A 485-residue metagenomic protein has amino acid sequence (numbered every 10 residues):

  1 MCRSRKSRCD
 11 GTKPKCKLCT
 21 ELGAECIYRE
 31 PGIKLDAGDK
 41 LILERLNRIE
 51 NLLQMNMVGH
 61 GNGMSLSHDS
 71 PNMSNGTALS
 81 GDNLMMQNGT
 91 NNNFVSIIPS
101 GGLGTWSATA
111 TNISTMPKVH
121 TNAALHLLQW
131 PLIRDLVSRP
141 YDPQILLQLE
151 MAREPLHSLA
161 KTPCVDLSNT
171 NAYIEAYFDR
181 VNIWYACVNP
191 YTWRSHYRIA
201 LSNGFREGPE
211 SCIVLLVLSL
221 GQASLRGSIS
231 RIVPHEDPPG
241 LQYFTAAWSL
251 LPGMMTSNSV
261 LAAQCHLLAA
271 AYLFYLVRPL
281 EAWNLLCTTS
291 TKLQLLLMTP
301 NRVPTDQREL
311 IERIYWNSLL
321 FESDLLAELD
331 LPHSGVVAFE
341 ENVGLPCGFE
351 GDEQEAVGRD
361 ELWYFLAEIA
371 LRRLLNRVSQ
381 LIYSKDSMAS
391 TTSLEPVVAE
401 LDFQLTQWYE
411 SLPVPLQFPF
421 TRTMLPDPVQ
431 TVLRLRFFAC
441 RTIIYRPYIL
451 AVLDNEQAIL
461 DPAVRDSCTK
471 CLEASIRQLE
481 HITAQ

Functional and structural regions predicted by a protein language model:
M1-N182, N203-G204, G208-C212, L218 (+1 more regions): Intrinsic, low-complexity transcriptional activation domains
S4, E50, I113, L132 (+8 more regions): C-terminal transcriptional activation/regulatory domains of eukaryotic transcription factors
N51-M55, N92, S100, G104-W106 (+8 more regions): Acidic/serine-rich, low-complexity amphipathic helices located in mid- to C-terminal regulatory regions
G59, L293, M298, R302-E309 (+5 more regions): Fungal C-terminal regulatory tails
R180, L250-G253, K292, T299 (+5 more regions): Residue position in alpha-helical solenoids
V337-L394, F403: Acidic/Ser/Thr-rich, low-complexity mid-to-C-terminal regulatory regions of eukaryotic proteins
